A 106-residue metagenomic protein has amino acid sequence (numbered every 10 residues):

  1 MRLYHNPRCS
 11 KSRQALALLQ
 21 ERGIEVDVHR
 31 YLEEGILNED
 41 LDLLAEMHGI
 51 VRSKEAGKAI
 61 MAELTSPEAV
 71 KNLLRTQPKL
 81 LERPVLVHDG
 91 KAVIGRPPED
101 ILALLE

Functional and structural regions predicted by a protein language model:
M1-R22, V26-E34: Local sequence-structure signature of Cys/Sec-based thiol-disulfide redox active-site neighborhoods
Y31-E106: Thiol/selenol-based redox catalytic cores and closely related redox-interacting motifs
